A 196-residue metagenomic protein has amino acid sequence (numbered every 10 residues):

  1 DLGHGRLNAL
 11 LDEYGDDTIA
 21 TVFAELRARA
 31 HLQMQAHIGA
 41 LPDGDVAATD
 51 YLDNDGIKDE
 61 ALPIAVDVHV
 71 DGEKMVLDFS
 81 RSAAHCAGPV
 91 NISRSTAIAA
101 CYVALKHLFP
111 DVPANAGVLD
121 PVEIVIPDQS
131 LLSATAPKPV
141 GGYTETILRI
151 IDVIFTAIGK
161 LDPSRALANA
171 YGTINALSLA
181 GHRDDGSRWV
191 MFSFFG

Functional and structural regions predicted by a protein language model:
D1-G196: Glycine/proline-enriched, intrinsically flexible loops and inter-domain linkers
